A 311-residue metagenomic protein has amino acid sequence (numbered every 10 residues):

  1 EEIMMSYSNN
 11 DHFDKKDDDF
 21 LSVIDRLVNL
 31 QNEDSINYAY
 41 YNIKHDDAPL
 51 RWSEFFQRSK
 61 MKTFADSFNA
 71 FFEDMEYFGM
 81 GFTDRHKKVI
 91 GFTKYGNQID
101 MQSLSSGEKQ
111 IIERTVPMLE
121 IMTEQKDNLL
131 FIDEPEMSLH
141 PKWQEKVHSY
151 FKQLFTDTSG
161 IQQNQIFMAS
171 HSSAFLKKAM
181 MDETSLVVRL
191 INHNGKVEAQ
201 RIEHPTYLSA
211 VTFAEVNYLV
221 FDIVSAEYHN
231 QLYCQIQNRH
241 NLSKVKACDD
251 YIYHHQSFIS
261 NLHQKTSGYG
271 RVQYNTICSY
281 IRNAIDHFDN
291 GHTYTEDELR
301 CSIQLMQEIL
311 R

Functional and structural regions predicted by a protein language model:
E1, H86-V211: Switch/communication elements of ASCE P-loop NTPase nucleotide-binding domains
E1-Y7: Phosphate-binding active sites in nucleotide-utilizing proteins
N9-L129, S159, Y269-V272, T276-I281 (+1 more regions): Extended helical coiled-coil dimerization/tether regions that scaffold and oligomerize large DNA-maintenance assemblies
I36-D46, A169, E203-T206, I223-Y228: Low-complexity, flexible helical/coil segments
F64-F68, V147, T212: Generic structural signal for hydrophobic residues
Q153-I161, A174-R311: RecA-like P-loop NTPase motor core
